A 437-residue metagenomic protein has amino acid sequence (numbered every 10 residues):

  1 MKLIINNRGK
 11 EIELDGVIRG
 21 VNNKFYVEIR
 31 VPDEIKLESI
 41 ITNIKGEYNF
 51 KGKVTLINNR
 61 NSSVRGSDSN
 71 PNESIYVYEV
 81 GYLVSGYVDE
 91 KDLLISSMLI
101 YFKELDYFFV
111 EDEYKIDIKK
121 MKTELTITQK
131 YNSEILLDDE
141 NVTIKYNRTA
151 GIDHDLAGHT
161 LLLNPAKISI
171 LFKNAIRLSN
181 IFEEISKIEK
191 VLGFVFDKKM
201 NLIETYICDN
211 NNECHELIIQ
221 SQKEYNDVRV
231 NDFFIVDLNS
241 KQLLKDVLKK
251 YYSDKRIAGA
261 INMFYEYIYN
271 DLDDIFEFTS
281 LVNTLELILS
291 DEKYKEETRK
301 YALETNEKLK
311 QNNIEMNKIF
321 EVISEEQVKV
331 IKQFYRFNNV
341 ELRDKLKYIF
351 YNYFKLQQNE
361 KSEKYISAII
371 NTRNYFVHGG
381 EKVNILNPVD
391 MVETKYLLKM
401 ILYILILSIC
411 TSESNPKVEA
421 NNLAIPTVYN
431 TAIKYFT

Functional and structural regions predicted by a protein language model:
K2-N262, Y267-D273, P388-T437: Charged, non-catalytic interaction/linker regions at domain boundaries that couple catalytic cores to substrate
G9-K10, V17-I35, I40, E304-E360: Flexible secondary-structure boundary motifs
Y251-N262, K345-L346, I369-V377: Active-site-adjacent bridging/hinge elements
G259-N262, D273-N283, K361-N371, E393-L397: Short, well-structured alpha-helical interface segments that form or flank functional binding sites
N262-V340: Long, well-ordered mid-to-C-terminal structural blocks that present hydrophobic/aromatic surfaces
L281, K295-Y301, K382, L386-L397: Composition- and surface-driven signal marking solvent-exposed, interaction-prone regions in large proteins
S290-K293, N371-K382, Y403-S414: Charged/polar positions within long, soluble alpha-helices
K347, Y351-V389: Histidine-centered, metal-coordinating catalytic motifs and their short helical/loop contexts
